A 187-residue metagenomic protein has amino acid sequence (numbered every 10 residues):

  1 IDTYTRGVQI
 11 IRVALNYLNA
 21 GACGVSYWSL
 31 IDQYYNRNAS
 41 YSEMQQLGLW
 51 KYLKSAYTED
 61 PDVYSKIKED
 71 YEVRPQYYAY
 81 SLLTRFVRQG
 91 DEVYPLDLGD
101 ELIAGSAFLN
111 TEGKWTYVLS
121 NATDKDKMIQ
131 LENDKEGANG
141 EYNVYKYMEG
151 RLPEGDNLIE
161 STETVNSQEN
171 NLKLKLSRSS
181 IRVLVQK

Functional and structural regions predicted by a protein language model:
I1-S81, R85, D91-I103: Aromatic/acidic polysaccharide-binding cleft in carbohydrate-active enzymes
S26-W28, Y117-S120, N143-Y145, V185: Conserved active-site loop/cleft motifs that coordinate metal ions or position small ligands
D32-R37, D124-K127, R151-E154: Flexible loop/turn segments at secondary-structure boundaries
L98, N110, Y147-M148, L152 (+1 more regions): Acidic surface patches and DE-rich sequence motifs
L98-A138, S179-V183: Carbohydrate-binding surface patches
G105-L109, N157-S167: Short, exposed beta-strand/loop patches in secreted or surface proteins that constitute
D134-D156: Solvent-exposed beta-hairpin/edge-strand motifs
S161-K187: C-terminal beta-strand-rich structural cap/linker in extracellular carbohydrate-active enzymes
